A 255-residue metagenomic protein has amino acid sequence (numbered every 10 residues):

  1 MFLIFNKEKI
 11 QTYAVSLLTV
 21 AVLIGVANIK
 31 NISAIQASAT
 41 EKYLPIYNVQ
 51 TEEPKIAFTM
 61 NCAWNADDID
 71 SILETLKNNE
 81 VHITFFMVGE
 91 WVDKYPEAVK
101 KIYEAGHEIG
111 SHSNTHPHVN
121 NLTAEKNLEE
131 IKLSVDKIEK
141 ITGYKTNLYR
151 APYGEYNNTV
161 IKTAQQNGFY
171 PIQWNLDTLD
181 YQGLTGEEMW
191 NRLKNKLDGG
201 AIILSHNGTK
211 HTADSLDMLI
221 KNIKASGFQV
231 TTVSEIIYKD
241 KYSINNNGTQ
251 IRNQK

Functional and structural regions predicted by a protein language model:
M1-T59, E74-I83, G199-K255: Terminal accessory/targeting
F2-E8, S16, I46, Q50 (+9 more regions): Generic signature of intrinsically disordered, low-complexity segments enriched in small/polar residues
I35-L122, K126, E130-K140, Y144-T146 (+2 more regions): Active-site beta->alpha N-cap acidic-glycine motif
S71-E74, P117-Q254: Catalytic domains of cell-wall/extracellular-matrix polysaccharide-remodeling enzymes, centered on de-N-acetylation
